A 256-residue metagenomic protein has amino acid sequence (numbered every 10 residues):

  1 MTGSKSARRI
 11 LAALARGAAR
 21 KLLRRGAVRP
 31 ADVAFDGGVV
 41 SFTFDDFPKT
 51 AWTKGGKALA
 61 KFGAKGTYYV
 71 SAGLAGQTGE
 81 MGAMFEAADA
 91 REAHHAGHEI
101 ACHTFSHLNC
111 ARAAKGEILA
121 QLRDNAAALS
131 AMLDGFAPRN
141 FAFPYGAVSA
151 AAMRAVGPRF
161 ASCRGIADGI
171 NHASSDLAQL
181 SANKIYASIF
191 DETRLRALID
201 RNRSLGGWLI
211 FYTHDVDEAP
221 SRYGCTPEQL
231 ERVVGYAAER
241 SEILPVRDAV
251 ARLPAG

Functional and structural regions predicted by a protein language model:
G3-T50: Boundary/entry segment of secreted carbohydrate-active catalytic domains
L14, A19-A34, G66, G76-Q77 (+4 more regions): C-terminal domain-boundary segment and adjacent tail
P48, Y145-G146, S188: Short beta->alpha junction loops/turns
K49-T50, H107, A249: General alpha-helical segment detector with a strong preference for membrane-spanning helices and helix-boundary regions
A51, N109-A111, P220-T226: Extracytoplasmic/secreted cell-surface and envelope-processing proteins
W52-K61, A87, R91, H95 (+6 more regions): Amphipathic, non-transmembrane alpha-helical secondary structure
A60-A161, I166-L180, G206-A219: Metal-dependent polysaccharide deacetylase catalytic core of the NodB/CE4 family, i.e., the active-site-bearing domain
G79-M81, I185-E192, Y223-G224: Active-site glycine- and acidic-residue-rich loops that bind and position anionic ligands or nucleotide-like cofactors
